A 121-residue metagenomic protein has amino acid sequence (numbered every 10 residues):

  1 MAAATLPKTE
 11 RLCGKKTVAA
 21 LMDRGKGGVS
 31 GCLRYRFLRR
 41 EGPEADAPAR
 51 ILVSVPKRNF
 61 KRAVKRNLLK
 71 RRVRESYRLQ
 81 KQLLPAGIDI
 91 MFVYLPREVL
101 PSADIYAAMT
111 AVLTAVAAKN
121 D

Functional and structural regions predicted by a protein language model:
M1-D121: Positively charged, solvent-exposed patches that mediate nucleic-acid binding
